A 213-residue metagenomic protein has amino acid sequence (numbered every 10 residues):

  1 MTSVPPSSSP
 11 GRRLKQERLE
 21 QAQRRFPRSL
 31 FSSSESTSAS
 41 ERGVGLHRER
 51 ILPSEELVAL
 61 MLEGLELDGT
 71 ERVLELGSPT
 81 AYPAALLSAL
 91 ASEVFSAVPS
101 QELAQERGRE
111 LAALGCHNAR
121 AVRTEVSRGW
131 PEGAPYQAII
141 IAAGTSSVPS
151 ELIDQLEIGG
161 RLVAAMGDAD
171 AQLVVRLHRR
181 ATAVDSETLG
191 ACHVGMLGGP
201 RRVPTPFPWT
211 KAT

Functional and structural regions predicted by a protein language model:
M1-L86, L90, E102-A113, H117 (+2 more regions): Class I SAM-dependent transferase core
E66-V184, A212: Conserved nucleotide-cofactor-binding alpha/beta core module
